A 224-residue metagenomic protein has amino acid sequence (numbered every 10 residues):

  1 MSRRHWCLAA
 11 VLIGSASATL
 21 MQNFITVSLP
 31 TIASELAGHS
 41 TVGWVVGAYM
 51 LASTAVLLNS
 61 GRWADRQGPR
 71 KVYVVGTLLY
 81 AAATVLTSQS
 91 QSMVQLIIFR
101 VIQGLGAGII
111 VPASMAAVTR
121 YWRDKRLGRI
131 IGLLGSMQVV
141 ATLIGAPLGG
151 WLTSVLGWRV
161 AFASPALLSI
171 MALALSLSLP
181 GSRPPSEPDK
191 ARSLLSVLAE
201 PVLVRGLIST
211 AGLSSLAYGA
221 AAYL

Functional and structural regions predicted by a protein language model:
W6-V42, V46-G47, L57, A220-L224: Extracytoplasmic
N23, S53-L58, T142-L143: Residue-level signature of mid-helix packing/kink "hotspots" within the transmembrane helices of 12-pass Major
I32-A33, W63-A64, L148-L156: Interfacial helix-cap and linker-helix signal at transmembrane-aqueous boundaries of multi-pass secondary transporters
G47-G61, V111, M115: Central cavity-lining transmembrane alpha-helices of secondary-active solute carriers, predominantly the Major
A55-M93: Conserved MFS/SLC helix-loop-helix module at the cytosolic interface between two early adjacent transmembrane helices
V101-M137: Cytoplasmic helix-loop-helix junction between adjacent transmembrane helices in 12-TM secondary transporters
A166-P185: C-terminal membrane-cytosol helix-exit motif in multi-pass small-molecule transporters
P184-L207: Juxtamembrane intracellular "pre-TM" segments in multi-pass secondary transporters
